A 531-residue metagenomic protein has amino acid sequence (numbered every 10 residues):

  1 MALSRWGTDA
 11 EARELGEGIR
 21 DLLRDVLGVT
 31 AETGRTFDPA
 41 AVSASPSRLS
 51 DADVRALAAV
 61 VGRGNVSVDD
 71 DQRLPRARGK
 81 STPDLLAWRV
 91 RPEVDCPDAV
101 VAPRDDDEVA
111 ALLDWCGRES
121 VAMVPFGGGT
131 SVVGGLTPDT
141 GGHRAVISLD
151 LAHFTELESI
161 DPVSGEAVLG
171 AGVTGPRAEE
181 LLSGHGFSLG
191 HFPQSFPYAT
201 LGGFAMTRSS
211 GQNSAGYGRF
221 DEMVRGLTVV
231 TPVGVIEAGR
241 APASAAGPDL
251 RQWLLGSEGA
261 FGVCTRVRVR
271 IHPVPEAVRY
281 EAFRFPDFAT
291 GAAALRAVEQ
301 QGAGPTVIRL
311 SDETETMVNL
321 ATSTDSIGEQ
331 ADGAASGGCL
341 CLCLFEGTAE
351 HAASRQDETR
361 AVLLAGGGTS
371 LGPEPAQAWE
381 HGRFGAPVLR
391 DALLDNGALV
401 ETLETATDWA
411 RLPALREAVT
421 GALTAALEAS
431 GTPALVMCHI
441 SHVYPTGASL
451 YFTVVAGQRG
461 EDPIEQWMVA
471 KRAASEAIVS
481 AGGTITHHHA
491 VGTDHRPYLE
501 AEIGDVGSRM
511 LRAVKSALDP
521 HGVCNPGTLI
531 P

Functional and structural regions predicted by a protein language model:
M1-R55, L112, R208: Flexible inter-domain linker/hinge segments
A12-V29, V60-W88, R279, R284 (+3 more regions): C-terminal substrate-recognition/cap domain of FAD-linked oxidoreductases
L49-A58, S67-A152: Glycine-rich N-terminal segment of FAD-binding domains in flavoprotein oxidoreductases, spanning the beta-loop-helix
R63, V479-V491, S516, P520-C524: Alpha-helix capping/hinge segments and adjacent helical runs
P83-L85, G135-T155, S183-F187, G211-G218 (+3 more regions): A glycine- and small-aliphatic-rich helix-loop capping segment at beta-alpha/alpha-beta transitions that lines
S131-L136, F204-A205, L250-T265, V443-G447 (+2 more regions): Conserved phosphate/anionic-ligand binding catalytic regions in large, soluble enzymes, centered on
T155-R309, V523: FAD-binding subdomain of flavoenzyme oxidoreductases
H495-P531: Activity-critical C-terminal alpha-helical subdomain
